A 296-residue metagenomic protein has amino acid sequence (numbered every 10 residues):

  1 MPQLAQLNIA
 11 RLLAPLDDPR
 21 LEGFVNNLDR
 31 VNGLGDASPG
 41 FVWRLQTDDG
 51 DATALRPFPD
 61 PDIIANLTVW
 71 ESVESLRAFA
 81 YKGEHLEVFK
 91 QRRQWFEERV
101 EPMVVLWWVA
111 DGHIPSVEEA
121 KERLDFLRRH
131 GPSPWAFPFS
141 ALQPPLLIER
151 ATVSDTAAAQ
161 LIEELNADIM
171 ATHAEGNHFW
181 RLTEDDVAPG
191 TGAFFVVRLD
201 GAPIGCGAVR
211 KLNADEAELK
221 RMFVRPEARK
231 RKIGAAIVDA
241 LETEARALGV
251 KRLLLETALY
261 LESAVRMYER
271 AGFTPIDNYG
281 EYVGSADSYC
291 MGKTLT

Functional and structural regions predicted by a protein language model:
M1-P61, P102-P145: Short S/T/G/P-rich N-terminal loop/turn motif that feeds into the first structured element of a domain
V73-E101: An amphipathic, aromatic/His-enriched active-site/gating alpha helix that lines ligand/cofactor pockets
L146, S154, K251-L254, A258-G272 (+1 more regions): C-terminal "cap" of GNAT-fold acetyltransferases
L146-K220, R225-P226, V238-D239, E244 (+2 more regions): Acetyl-CoA-dependent GNAT
G201, K232-G234, G249: Conserved G/P- and acidic residue-centered "switch" motifs that form tight phosphate/ATP-binding loops in soluble
R225-R231, L259: Active-site acidic-Proline motif in GNAT/NAT acetyltransferases
